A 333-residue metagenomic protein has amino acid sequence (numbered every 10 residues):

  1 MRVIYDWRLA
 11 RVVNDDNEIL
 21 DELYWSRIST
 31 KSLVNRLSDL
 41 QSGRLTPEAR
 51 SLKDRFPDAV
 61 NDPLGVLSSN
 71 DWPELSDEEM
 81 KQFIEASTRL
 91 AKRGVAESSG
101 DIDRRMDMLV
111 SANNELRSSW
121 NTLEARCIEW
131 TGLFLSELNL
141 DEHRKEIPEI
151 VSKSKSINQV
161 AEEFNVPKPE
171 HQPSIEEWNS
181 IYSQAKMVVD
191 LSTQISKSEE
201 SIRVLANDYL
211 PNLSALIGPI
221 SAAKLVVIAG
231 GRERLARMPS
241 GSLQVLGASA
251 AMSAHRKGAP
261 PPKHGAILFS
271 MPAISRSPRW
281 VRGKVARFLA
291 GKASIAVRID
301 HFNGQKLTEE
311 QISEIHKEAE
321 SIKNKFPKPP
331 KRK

Functional and structural regions predicted by a protein language model:
M1-E142, K155: Phosphate- and other anionic-substrate recognition elements at nucleic-acid/protein interfaces
R105-E115, S119, P173-E176, S180-S183 (+2 more regions): Non-transmembrane, amphipathic alpha-helical segments
V110, S196-L216, L225-R234, S240-Q244: Extended, structured, electrostatic nucleic-acid-contact surfaces
N114, S118-N121, A125, Y182 (+4 more regions): Generic structural signal for well-ordered, non-transmembrane alpha-helical segments in soluble/cytosolic regions
K155-E170: Long, charge-rich alpha-helical interaction segments
V166-I220: Helix-hairpin-helix/helix-loop-helix acidic hairpins
V227-D300: Phosphate-backbone recognition surface of nucleic-acid-processing proteins
I274-G283, R287, G291, I295-K333: Low-complexity, acidic/Ser/Thr- and charged residue-rich accessory regions of DNA metabolism proteins
